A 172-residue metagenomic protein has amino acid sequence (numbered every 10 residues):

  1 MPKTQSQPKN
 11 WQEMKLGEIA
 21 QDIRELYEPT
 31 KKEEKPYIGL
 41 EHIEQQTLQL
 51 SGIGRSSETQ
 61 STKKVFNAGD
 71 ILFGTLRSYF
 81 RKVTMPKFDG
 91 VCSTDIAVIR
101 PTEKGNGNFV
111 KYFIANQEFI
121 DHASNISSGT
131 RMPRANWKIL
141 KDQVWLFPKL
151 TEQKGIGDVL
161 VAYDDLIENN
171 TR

Functional and structural regions predicted by a protein language model:
M1-Y27, D142, L146-K154, D164-R172: Non-catalytic DNA-recognition/assembly elements of restriction-modification systems
P2-T4, K9, L76, G90-A97 (+1 more regions): A short glycine-rich beta-alpha junction/loop motif
T4, I38, V83-M85, A123 (+1 more regions): Short clusters of hydrophobic/aromatic residues that line enzyme substrate/ligand-binding pockets
G17-E28, E33-A68: Sequence-specific dsDNA recognition surfaces
S61-D121, W137: A short beta-sheet element
R77, V159-V161, D165: Short, surface-exposed secondary-structure boundary micro-motifs
G107, K154-I156: Short, flexible active-site-proximal loops enriched in glycine and acidic residues
